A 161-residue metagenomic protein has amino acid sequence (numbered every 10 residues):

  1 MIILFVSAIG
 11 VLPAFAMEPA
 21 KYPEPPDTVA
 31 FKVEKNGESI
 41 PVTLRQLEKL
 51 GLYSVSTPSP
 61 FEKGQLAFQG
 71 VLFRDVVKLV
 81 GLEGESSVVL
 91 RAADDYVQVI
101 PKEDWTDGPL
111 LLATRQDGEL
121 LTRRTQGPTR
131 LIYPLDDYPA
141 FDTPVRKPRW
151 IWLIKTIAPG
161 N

Functional and structural regions predicted by a protein language model:
I2-V11: Bacterial N-terminal signal peptides
F15-N161: N-terminal intrinsically disordered, low-complexity segments enriched in P/E/S/T
